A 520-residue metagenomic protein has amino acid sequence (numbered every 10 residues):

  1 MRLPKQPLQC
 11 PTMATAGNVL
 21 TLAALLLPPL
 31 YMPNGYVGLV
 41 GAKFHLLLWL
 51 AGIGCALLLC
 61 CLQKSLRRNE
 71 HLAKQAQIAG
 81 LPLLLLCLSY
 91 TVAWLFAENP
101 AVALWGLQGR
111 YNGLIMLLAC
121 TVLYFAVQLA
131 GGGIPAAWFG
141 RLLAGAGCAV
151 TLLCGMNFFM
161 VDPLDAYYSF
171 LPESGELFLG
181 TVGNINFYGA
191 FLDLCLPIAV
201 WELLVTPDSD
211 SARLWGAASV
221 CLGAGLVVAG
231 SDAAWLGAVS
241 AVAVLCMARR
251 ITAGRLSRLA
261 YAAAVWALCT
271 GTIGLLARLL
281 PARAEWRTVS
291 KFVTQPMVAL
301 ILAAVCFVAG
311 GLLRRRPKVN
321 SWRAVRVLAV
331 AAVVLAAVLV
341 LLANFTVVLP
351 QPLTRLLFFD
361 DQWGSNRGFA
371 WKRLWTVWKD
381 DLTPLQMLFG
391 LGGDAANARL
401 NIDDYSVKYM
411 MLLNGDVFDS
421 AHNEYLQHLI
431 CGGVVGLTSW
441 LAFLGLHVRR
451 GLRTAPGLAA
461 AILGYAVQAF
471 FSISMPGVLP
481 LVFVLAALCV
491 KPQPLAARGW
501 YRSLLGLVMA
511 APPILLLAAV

Functional and structural regions predicted by a protein language model:
R2-K5, Q9, T15-A24, P28-N34 (+11 more regions): Alpha-helical transmembrane segments of multi-pass inner-membrane proteins
L30-F44, S65-E70: Short, hydrophobic transmembrane alpha-helix segments
K43, L104-G113, R287-S290: Non-cytosolic membrane-interface motifs at loop->transmembrane helix junctions
L59-A73, T91-W105, D162: Transmembrane alpha-helix boundary signature
V102-L107, V227-D232, A469-P476: Membrane-interface helix caps and helix-loop-helix hairpins in membrane proteins
N157, D162-L179, Q351, R355-G364 (+2 more regions): Interfacial juxtamembrane loops and adjacent helix segments that form the catalytic/substrate-binding surfaces
A343-D361, A510-V520: Hydrophobic alpha-helical transmembrane segments in integral membrane proteins
P494-V520: N-terminal alpha-helical interaction modules that lie
